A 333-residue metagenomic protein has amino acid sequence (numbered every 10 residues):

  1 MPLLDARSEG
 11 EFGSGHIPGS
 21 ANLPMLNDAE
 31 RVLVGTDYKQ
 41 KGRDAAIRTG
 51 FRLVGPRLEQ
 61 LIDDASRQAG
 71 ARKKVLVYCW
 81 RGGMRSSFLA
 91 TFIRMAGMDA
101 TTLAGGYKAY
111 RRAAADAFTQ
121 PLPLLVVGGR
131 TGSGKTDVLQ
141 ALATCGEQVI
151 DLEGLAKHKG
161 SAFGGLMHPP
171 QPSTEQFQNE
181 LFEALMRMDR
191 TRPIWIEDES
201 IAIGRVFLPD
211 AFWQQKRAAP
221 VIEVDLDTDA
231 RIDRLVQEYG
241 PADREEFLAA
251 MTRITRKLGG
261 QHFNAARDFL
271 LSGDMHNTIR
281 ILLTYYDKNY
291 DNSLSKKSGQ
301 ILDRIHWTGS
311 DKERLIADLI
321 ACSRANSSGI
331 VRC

Functional and structural regions predicted by a protein language model:
P2-A69: Positively charged, proline/Ser/Thr-rich regional signature most characteristic of the Rhodanese/CDC25-like
L4, A21, T101, L125 (+3 more regions): Hydrophobic/aromatic beta-strand patches that form the interior of the parallel beta-sheet core in alpha/beta enzyme
R48-A104: Catalytic cysteine-centered active loop of the rhodanese-like fold, especially the PTP/DSP P-loop
A69-G70, D116-P123: Phosphate-binding P-loop
M84-R85, L125-T144: Glycine-rich phosphate-binding P-loop
M98-R111, D151-A156: A short glycine-rich beta-strand->turn/loop micro-motif centered on a GG-aromatic cluster
T144-Q214: Conserved nucleotide-sensing/catalytic segment adjacent to the nucleotide-binding pocket in NTP-handling enzymes
Q215-V221, D225-C333: Conserved NTP phosphate-binding and transfer environment spanning the P-loop NTPase/kinase superfamily
